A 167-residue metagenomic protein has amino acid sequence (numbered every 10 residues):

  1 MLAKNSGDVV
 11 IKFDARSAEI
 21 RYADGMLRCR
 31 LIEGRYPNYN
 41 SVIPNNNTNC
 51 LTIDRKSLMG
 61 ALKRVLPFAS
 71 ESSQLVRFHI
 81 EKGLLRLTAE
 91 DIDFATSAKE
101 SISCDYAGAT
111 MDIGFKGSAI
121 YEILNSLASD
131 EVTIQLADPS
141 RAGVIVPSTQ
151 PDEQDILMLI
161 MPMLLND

Functional and structural regions predicted by a protein language model:
M1-I32, N47-D167: DNA polymerase processivity clamps
R35: Glycine-rich, pocket-lining loop/helix-strand segments that form or immediately flank
V42-N46: Short hinge/gating elements
